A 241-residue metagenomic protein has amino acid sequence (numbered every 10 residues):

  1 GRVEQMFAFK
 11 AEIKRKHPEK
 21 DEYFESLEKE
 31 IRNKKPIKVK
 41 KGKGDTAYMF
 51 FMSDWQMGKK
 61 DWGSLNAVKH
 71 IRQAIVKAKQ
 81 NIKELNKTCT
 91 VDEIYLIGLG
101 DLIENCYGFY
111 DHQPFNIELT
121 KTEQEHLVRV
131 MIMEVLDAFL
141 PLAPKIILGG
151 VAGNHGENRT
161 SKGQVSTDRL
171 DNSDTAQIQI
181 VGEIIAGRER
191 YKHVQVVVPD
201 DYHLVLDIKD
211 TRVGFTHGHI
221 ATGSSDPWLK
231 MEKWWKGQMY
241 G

Functional and structural regions predicted by a protein language model:
G1-G241: Extended recognition/assembly regions associated with phosphoester-bond processing machinery
